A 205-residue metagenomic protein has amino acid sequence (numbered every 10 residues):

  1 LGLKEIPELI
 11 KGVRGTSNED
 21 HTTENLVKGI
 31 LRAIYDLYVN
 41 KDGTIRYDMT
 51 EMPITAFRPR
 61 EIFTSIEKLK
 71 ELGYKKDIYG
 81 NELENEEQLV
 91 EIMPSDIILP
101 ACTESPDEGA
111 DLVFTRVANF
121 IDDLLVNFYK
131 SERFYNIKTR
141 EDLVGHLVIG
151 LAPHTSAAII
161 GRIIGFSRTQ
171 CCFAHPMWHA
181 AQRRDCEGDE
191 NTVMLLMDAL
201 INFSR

Functional and structural regions predicted by a protein language model:
L1-R205: Conserved core architecture of multi-subunit DNA-directed RNA polymerases
